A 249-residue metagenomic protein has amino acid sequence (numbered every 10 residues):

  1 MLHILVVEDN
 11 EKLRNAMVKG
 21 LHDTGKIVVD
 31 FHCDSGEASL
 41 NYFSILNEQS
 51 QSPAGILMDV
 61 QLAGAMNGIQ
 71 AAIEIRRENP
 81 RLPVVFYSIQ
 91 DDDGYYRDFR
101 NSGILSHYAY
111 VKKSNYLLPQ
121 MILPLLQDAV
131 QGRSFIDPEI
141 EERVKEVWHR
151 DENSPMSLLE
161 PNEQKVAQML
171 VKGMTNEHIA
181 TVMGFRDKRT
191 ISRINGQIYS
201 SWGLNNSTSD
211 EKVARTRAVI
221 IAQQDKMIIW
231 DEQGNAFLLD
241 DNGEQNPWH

Functional and structural regions predicted by a protein language model:
E8: Conserved acidic carboxylate
E11-D34: Two-component/phosphorelay signaling modules centered on CheY-like receiver
V18, H32-G55: Acidic, metal-coordinating helix/loop segments flanking the phosphotransfer/catalytic sites of two-component signaling
D59-Q61, S88: Active-site residues of response regulator receiver
I69-R81, R97-S102: Short amphipathic alpha-helix used as the core "switch/output" element in two-component signaling
S102-G103, Y108, N115-S154: Short, flexible helix-to-coil linker/hinge segments that flank and couple to helix-turn-helix
E142-G196, W248-H249: Helix-turn-helix DNA-binding segment
N195-H249: Basic, Lys/Arg-enriched C-terminal extension of HTH/homeodomain DNA-binding domains
